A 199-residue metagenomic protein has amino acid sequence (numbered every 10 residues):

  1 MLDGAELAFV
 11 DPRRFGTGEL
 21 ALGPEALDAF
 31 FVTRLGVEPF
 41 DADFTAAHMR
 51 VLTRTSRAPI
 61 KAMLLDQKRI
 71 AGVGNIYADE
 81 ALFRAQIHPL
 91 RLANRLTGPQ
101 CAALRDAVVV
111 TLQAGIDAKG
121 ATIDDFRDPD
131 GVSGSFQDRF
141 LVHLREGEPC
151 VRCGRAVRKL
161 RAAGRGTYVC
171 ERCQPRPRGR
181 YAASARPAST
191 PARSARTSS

Functional and structural regions predicted by a protein language model:
M1-S199: Structured catalytic/nucleic-acid-binding cores of DNA maintenance enzymes
